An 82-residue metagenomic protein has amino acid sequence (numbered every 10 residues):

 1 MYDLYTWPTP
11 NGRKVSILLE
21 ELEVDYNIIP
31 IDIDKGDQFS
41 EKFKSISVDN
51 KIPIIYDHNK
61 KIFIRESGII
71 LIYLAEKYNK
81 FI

Functional and structural regions predicted by a protein language model:
M1-I82: GST-like domain detector, emphasizing the conserved glutathione-binding G-site in the N-terminal thioredoxin-like
